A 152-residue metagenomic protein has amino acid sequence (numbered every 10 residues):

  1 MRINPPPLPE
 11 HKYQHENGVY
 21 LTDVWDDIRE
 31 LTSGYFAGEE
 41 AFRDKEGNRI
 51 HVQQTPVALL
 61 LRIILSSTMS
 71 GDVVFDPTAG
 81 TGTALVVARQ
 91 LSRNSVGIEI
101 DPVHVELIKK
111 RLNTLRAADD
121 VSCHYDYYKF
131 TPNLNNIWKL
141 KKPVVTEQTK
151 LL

Functional and structural regions predicted by a protein language model:
M1-Y20: N-terminal auxiliary segments of SAM/dcSAM-dependent transferases
E16-L152: S-adenosyl-L-methionine-dependent nucleic acid methyltransferase catalytic domains
